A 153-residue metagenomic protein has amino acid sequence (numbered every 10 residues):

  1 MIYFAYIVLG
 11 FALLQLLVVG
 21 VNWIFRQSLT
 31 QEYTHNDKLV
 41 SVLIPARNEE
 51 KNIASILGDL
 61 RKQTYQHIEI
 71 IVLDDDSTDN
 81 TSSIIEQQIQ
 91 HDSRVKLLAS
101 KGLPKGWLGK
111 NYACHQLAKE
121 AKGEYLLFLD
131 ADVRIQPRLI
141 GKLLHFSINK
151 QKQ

Functional and structural regions predicted by a protein language model:
M1-N36: N-terminal membrane-anchoring/stem segments of glycan-assembly enzymes
V21-Q31, E49-K62: Short, well-formed alpha-helical segments that are part of the catalytic scaffolds of diverse glycosyltransferases
K38-S41, E69: Cell-envelope/extracellular polymer assembly enzymes that use nucleotide-activated donors
L57-L103: Acidic donor-binding segment of Leloir-type glycosyltransferases
L103-Y112: A short, glycine-/small-residue-rich helix N-cap motif at loop->alpha-helix starts within glycosyltransferase
C114, L126: Short aromatic/hydrophobic "clamp" motif used to bind/position activated sugar donors
D130-R134: The conserved acidic donor/metal-binding loop of glycosyltransferases
G141-Q153: Conserved donor NDP-sugar-binding/catalytic core segment of glycosyltransferases
